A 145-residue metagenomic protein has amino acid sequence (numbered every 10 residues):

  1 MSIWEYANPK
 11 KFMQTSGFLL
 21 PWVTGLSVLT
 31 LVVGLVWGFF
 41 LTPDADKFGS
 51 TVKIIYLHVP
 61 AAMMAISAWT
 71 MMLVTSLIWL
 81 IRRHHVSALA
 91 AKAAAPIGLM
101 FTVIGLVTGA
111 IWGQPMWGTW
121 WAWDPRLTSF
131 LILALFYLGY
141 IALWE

Functional and structural regions predicted by a protein language model:
S2-F12, G17-A45, G49-S50, I54-W117 (+1 more regions): Hydrophobic cores of alpha-helical transmembrane segments in multi-pass integral membrane proteins
